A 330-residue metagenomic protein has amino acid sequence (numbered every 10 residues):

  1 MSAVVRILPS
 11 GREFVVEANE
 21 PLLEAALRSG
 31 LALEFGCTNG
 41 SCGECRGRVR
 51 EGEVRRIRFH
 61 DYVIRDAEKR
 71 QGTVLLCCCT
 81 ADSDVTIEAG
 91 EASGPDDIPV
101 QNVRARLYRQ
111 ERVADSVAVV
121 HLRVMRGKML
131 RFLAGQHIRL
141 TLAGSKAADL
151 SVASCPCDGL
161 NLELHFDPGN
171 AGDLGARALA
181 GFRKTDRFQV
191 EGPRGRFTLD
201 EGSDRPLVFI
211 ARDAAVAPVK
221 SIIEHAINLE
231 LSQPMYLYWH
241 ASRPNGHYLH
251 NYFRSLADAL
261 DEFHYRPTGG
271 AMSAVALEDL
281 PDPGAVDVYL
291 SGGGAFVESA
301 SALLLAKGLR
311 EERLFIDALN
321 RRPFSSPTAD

Functional and structural regions predicted by a protein language model:
M1-E34: N-terminal pre-ligand scaffold of iron-sulfur
V15, G36, T80, R131 (+1 more regions): Residue-level "contact hotspot" at macromolecular interaction interfaces
A25-E34, E44-S93: Iron-sulfur (Fe-S) cluster-binding segments and ferredoxin-like electron-carrier domains, especially [2Fe-2S]
S93, G144-K146, G192-F197: Short, charged beta-turn/beta-strand-edge "cap" motif at the junction between a beta-strand and an adjacent loop
P99-R187, A241-R243: Ferredoxin-reductase
G159-L160, H165-D330: FNR/FR-type flavoprotein reductase catalytic core
